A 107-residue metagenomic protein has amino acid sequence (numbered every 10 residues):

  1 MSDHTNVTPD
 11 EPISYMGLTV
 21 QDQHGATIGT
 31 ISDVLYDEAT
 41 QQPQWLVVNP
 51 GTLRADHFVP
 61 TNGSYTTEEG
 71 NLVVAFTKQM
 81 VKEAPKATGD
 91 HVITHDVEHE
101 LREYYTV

Functional and structural regions predicted by a protein language model:
M1-V107: Peripheral interaction segments used for macromolecular assembly
